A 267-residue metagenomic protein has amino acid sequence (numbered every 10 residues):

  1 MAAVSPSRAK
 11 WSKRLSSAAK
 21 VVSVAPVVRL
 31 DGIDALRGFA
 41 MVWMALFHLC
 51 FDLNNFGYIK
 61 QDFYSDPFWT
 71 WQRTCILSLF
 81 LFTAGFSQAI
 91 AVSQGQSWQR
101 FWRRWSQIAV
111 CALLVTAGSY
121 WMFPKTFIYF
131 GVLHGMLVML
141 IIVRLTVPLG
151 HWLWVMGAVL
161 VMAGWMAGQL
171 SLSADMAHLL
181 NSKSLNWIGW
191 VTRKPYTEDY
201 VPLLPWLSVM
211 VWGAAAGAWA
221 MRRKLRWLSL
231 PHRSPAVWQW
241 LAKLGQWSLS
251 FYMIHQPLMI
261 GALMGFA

Functional and structural regions predicted by a protein language model:
A2-A267: Alpha-helical transmembrane segments and their immediate juxtamembrane cytosolic regions
